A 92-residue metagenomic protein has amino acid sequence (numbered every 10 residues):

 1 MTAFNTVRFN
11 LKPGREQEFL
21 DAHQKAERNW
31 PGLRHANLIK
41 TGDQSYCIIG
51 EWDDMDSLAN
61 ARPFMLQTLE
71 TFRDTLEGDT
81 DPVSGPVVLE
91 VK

Functional and structural regions predicted by a protein language model:
M1-A3, R8-L11, H35-C47, E70-K92: Glycine-rich beta-strand-turn "strand-cap" elements at beta-sheet edges
F9-P13, W52-M55: Structural beta->alpha junctions
G14-L20, S57-N60: Short, conserved charged micro-motifs
Q24-H35, E51-S84: An amphipathic, aromatic/His-enriched active-site/gating alpha helix that lines ligand/cofactor pockets
